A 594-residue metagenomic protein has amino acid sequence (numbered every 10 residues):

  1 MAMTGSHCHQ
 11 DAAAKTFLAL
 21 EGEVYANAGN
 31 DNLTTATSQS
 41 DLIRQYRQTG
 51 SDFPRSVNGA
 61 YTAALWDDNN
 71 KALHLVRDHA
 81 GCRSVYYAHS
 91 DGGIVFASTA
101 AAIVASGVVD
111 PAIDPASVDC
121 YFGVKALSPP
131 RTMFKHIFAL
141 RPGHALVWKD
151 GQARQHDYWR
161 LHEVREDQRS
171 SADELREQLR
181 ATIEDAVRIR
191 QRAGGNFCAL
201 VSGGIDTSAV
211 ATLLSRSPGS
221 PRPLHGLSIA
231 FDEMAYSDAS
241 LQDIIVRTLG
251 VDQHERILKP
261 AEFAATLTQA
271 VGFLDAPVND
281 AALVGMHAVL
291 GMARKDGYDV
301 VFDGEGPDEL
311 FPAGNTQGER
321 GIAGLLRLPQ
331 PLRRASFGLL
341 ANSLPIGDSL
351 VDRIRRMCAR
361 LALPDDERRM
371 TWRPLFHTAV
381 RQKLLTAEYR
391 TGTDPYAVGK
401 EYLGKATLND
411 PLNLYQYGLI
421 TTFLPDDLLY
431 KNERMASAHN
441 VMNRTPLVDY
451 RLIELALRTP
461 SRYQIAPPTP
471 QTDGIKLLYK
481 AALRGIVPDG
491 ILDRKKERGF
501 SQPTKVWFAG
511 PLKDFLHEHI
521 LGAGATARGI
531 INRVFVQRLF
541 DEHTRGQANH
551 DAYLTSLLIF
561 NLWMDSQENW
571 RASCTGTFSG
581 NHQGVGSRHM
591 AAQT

Functional and structural regions predicted by a protein language model:
M1-D275, M286, R484-G485, R533 (+2 more regions): Cysteine-centered catalytic environments shared across enzyme families
S38-L42, N58-A60, P115, A239 (+6 more regions): Conserved glycosyltransferase catalytic-site signature
H136-R141, Q152, A282, G291 (+2 more regions): Adenosyl-5′-phosphate
S171, T268-G272, K295, T316-E319 (+1 more regions): Short low-complexity, flexible loop/linker segments enriched in glycine and/or proline with clustered acidic
V201-G203, S228-A230, I257, E305 (+3 more regions): Active-site proximal loops enriched in glycine and acidic residues that flank catalytic Cys/His/Asp and coordinate
P277-D280: Acceptor-substrate binding/catalytic loop of class I
Y298-G314: Short acidic/histidine-rich active-site segments
L310-G338: A mobile, often basic/glycine-rich helix-loop segment that functions as the active-site lid/recognition loop
